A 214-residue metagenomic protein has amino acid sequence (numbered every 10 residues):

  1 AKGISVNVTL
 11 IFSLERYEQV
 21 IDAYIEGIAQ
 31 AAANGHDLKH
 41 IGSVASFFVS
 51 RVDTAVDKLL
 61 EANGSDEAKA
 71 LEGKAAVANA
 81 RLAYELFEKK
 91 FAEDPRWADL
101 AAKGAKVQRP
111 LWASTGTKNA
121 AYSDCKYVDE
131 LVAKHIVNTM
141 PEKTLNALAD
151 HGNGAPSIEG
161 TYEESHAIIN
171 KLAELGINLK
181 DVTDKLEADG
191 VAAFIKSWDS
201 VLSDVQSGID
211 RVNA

Functional and structural regions predicted by a protein language model:
I4-K143: Catalytic alpha/beta core domains of metabolic enzymes, predominantly
A105-D210: Flexible, acidic glycine-rich loops studded with aromatic residues
V212-A214: Intrinsic disorder at enzyme termini
